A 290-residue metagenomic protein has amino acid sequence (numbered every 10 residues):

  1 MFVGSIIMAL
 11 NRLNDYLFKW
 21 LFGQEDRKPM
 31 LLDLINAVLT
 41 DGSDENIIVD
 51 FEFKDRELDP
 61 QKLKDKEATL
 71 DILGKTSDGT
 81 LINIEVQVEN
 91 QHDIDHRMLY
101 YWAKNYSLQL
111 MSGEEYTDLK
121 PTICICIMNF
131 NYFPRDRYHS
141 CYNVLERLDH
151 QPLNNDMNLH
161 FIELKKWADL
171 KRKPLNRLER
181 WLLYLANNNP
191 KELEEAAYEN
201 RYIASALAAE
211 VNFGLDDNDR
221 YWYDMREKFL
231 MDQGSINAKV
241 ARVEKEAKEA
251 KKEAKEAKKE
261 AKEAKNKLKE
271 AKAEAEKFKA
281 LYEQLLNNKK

Functional and structural regions predicted by a protein language model:
M1-N158, A168: Accessory alpha/beta interaction modules
F2-M8, I82-Q87, L183-K290: Short, charged alpha-helical interaction segments and adjacent helix-coil junctions
D26-M30, D93, K173-N176, Y198-S205 (+1 more regions): Generic recognition of short, well-ordered alpha-helical interface segments
Y101, H139-L145, L175-W181, R226-E227: Short intrinsically disordered coil segments
D136-R137, K171-L175, W222: Short conserved micro-motifs at the rims of enzyme active sites and ligand-binding pockets
M157, I162-K165, R177: Intrinsically disordered, low-complexity linker/assembly segments
L164-W167, R201: Polybasic (Lys/Arg-rich)
W167-L170, R177-N188: Compact structured core domains
